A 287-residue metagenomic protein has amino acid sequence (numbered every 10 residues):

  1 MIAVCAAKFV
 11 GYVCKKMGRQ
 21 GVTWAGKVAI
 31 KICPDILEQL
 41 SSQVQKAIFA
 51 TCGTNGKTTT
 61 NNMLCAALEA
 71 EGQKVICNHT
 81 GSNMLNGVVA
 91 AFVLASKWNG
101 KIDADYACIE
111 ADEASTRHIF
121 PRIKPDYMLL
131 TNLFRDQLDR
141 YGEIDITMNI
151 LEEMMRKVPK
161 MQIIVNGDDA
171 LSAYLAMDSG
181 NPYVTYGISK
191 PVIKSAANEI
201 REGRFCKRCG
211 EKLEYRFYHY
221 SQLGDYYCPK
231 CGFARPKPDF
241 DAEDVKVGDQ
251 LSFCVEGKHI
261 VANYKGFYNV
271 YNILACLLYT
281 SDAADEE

Functional and structural regions predicted by a protein language model:
I2-G187, S195-F205, L278-Y279: Phosphate-binding loop of NTP-binding sites
C5-V13, Q250-A262: Short amphipathic alpha-helical segments and their helix-coil junctions
T58-A67, D244-G257: Acidic-glycine-rich active-site phosphate/pyrophosphate-binding loop
K74-H79, H259-F267: A short glycine/serine-rich beta->alpha loop
T185, P238-F240, E256-K265: Short amphipathic beta-strand/extended segments with alternating polar/hydrophobic composition
P191-G248: Cys/His-rich short segments
R201, Y264-A275: Short glycine/threonine-rich catalytic loop with a Thr-x-Gly-x-Asp
Y279-E287: Single conserved hydrophobic/aromatic residue that forms the stacking wall/gate of nucleotide- or nucleobase-binding
